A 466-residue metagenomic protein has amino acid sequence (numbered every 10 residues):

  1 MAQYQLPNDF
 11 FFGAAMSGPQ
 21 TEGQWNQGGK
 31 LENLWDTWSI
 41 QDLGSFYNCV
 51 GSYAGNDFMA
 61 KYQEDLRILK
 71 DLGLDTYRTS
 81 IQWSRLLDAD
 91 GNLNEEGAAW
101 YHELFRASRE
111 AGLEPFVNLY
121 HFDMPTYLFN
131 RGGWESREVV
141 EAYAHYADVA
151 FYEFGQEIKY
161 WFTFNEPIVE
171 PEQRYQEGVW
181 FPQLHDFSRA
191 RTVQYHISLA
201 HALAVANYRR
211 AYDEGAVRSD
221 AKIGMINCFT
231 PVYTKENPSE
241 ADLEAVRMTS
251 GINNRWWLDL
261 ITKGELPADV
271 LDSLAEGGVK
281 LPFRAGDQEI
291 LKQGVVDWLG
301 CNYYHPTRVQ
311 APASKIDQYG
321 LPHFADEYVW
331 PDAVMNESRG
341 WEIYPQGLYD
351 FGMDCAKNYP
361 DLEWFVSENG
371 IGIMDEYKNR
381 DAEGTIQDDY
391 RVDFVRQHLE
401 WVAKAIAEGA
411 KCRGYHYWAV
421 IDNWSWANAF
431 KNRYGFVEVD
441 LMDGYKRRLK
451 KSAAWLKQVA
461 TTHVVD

Functional and structural regions predicted by a protein language model:
A2-F46, K70, A89-D90, A99-D466: Active-site region of glycoside hydrolase catalytic domains
D9-F11, M59, T76: A common structural microfeature
Y47-A60, R137: Active-site mouth loops of central-metabolism enzymes
A54-K70, L87-D88, G97: Internal amphipathic alpha-helical repeat/solenoid segments
K61-Q82, G294-W298: Catalytic domains of carbohydrate-active enzymes, especially glycoside hydrolases
D75, S84-L86, F122-M124: A short acidic, glycine/proline-enriched capping/turn motif at secondary-structure boundaries, especially helix N-cap
I81-E95: Glycine-rich, proline-tolerant flexible connector loops at the mouths of alpha/beta enzymes
